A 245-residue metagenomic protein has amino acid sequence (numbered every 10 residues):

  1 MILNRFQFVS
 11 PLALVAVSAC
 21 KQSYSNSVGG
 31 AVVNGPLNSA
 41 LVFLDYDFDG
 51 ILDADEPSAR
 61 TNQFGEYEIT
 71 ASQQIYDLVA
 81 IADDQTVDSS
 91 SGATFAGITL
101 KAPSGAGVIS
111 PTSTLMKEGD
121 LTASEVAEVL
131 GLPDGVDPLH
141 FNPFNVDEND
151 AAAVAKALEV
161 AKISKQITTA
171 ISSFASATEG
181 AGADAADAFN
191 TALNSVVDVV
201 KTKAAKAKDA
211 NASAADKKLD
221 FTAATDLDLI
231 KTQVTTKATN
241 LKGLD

Functional and structural regions predicted by a protein language model:
I2-S23: Gram-negative bacterial Sec-dependent N-terminal signal peptides
C20-D245: Feature for extracytoplasmic/surface-facing segments of secreted or surface-associated proteins, emphasizing
